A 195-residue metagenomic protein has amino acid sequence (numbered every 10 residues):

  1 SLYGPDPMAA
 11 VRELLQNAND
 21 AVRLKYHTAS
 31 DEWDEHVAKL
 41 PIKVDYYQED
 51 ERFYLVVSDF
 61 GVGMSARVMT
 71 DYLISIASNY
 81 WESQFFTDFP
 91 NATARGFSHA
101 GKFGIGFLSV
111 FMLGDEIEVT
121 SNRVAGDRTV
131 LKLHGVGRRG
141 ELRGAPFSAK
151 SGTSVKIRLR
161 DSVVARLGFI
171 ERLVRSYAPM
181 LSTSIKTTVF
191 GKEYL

Functional and structural regions predicted by a protein language model:
S1-L159, V164-A165: GHKL (Bergerat-fold) ATPase N-terminal catalytic module, capturing the glycine-rich phosphate-binding loop and acidic
K132-H134, K150-L195: Glycine/threonine-rich ATP-lid/beta-loop region of ATP-binding domains
